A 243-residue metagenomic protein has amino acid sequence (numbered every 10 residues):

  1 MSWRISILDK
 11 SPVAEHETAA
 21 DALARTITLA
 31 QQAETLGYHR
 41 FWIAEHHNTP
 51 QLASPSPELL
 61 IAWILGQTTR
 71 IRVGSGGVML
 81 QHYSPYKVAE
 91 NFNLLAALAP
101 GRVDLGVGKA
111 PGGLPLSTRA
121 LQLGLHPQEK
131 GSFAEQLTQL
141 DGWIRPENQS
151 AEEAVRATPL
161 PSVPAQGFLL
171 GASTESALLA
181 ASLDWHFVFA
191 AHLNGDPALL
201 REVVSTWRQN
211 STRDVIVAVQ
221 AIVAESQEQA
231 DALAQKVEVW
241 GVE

Functional and structural regions predicted by a protein language model:
M1-T68: N-terminal beta1-alpha1-beta2 module of alpha/beta enzyme domains
S2, E34-T35, I61-R70, A96-V103 (+2 more regions): Acidic (Asp/Glu)-rich catalytic clusters
S2-A19, Q81-E147: Flexible, glycine-rich active-site loops centered on histidine and acidic residues that chelate a metal or position
I5-D9, F41-I43, V73-G76, V103-V107 (+3 more regions): Hydrophobic faces of well-ordered beta-strands that scaffold small-molecule active sites in alpha/beta enzyme cores
D9-A24, V78-Y86, P161-G171, A224: Active-site mouth loops of central-metabolism enzymes
A53-L60, N194-W207: Active-site-adjacent beta->alpha loops and helix N-cap segments on the catalytic face of soluble alpha/beta enzymes
R119, L125-R156, A198-E243: An alpha-helical appendage that flanks or caps ligand/catalytic pockets
A177-L193: A conserved active-site cap/scaffold subdomain adjacent to cofactor or substrate pockets
